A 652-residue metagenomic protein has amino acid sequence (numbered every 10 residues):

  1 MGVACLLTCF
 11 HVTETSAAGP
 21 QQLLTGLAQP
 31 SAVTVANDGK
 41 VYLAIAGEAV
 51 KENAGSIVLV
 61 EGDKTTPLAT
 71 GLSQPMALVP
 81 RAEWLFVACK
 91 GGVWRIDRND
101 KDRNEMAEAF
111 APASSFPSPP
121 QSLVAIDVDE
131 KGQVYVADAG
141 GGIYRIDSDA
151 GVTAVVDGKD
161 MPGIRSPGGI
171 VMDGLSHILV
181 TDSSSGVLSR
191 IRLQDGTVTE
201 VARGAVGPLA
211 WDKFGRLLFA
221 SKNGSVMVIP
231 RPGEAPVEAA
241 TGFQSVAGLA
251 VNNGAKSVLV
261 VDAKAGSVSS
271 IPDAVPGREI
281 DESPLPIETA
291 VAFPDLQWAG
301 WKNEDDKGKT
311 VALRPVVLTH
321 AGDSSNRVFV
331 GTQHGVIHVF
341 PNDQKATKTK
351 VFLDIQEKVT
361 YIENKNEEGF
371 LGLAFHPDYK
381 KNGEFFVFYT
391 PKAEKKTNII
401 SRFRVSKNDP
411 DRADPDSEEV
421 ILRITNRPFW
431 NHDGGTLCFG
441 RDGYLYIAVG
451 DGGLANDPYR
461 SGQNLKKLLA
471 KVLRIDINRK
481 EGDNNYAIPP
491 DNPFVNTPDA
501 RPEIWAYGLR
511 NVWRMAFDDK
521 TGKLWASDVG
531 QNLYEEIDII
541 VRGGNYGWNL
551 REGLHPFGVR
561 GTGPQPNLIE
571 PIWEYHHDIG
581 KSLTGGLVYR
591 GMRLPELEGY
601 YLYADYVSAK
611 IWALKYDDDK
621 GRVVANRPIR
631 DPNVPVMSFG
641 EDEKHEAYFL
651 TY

Functional and structural regions predicted by a protein language model:
M1-H11: Bacterial N-terminal signal peptides
H11-A17: Signal peptide processing junction and immediate N-terminal pro/mature segment of secreted/exported proteins
A17, A28-A111, S122-R145, G224 (+6 more regions): Acidic, Gly/Ser/Thr-rich repeat motifs that build Ca2+-stabilized beta-propeller blades
Q21-Q22, T66-T70, N104-S114, T153-K159 (+8 more regions): Beta-propeller fold detector
L27-S31, G71-M76, A113-S118, G158-R165 (+8 more regions): Short coil/turn segments at the loop-to-beta-strand junctions that recur within blades of beta-propeller repeat folds
D63, K101, D149-G151, G186 (+6 more regions): Short coil/turn linkers that define WD40 beta-propeller blade boundaries
V124, D129-D147, G151-G158, P162-S184: Solenoidal tandem-repeat scaffolds enriched in leucines and small polar residues
R165-P167, D173-L179, S183-E200, G204-M227 (+12 more regions): Beta-propeller domain segments
